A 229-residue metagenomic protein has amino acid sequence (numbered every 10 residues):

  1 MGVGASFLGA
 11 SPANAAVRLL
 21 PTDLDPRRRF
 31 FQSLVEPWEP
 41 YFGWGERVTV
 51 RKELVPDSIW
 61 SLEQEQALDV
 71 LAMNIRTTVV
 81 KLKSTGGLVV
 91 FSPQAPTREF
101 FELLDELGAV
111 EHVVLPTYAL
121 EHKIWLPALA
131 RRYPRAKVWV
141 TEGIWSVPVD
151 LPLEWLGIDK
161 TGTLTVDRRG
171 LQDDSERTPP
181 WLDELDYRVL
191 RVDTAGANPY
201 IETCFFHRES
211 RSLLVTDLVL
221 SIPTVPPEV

Functional and structural regions predicted by a protein language model:
M1-A15: N-terminal export signals
V17-Q94, F100-F101, L151-V229: Catalytic core of the metallo-beta-lactamase
L103-R177: Active-site HxH/HxHxD metal-binding segment of metal-dependent hydrolases
